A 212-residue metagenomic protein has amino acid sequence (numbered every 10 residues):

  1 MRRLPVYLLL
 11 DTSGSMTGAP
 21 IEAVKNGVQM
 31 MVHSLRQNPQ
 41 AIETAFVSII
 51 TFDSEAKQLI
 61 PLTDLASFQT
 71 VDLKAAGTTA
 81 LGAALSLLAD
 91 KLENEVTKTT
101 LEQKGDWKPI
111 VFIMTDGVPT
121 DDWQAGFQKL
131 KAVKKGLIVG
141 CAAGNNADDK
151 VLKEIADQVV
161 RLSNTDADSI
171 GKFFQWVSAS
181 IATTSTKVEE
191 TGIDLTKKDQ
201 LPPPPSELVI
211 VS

Functional and structural regions predicted by a protein language model:
M1-I60, I110-M114: Von Willebrand factor
R3-L4, K104, K129-G136, A142-S212: P/S/T/G-enriched low-complexity
R3-T12, L65-D72, D157-Q158: A short small-residue
T17-G18, P119-Q124, K150, S169-K172: Extracytoplasmic/secreted cell-surface and envelope-processing proteins
E22, E102-K104, Q124-L130: "Short basic amphipathic alpha-helical interaction patches in structured regions
M31-S34, G126-K134: Catalytic-core regions built around general acid/base machinery
K57, S67-W107, L137-L152, L162-K172 (+1 more regions): Von Willebrand factor
W107-P119, Q124-Q128: Extended, charged alpha-helical interaction scaffolds
